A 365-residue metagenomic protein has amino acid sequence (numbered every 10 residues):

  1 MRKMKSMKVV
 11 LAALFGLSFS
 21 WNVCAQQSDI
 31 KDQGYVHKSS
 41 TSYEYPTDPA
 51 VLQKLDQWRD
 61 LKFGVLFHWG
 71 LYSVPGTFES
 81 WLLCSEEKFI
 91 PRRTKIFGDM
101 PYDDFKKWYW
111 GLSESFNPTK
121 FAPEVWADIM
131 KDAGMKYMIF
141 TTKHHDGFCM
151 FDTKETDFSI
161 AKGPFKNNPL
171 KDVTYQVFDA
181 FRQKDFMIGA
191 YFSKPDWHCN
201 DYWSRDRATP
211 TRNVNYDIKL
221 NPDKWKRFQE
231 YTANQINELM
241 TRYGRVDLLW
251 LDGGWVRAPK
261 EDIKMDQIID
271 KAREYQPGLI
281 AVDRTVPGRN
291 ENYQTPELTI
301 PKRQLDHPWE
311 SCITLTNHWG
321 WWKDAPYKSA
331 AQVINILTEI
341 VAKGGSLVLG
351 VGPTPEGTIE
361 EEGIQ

Functional and structural regions predicted by a protein language model:
M1-S28: Bacterial Sec-dependent N-terminal signal peptides
Q26-Q365: Mature catalytic domains of secreted/periplasmic carbohydrate-active enzymes
